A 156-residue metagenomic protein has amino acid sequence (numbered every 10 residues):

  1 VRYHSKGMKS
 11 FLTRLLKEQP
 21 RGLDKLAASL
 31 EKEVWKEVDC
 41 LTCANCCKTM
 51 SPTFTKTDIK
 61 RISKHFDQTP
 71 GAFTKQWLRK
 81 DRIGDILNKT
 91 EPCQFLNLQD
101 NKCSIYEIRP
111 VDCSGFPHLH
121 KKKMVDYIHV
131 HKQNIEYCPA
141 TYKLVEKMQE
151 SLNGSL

Functional and structural regions predicted by a protein language model:
V1-L156: Short loop/turn segments that flank or connect secondary-structure elements
